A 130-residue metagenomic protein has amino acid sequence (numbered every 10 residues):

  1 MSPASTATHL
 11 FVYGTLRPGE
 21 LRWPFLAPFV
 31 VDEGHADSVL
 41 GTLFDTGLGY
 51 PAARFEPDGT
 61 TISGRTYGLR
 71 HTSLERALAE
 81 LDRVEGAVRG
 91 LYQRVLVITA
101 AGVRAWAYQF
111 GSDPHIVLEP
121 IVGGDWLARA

Functional and structural regions predicted by a protein language model:
S2-A130: Glycine-aromatic micro-motifs
